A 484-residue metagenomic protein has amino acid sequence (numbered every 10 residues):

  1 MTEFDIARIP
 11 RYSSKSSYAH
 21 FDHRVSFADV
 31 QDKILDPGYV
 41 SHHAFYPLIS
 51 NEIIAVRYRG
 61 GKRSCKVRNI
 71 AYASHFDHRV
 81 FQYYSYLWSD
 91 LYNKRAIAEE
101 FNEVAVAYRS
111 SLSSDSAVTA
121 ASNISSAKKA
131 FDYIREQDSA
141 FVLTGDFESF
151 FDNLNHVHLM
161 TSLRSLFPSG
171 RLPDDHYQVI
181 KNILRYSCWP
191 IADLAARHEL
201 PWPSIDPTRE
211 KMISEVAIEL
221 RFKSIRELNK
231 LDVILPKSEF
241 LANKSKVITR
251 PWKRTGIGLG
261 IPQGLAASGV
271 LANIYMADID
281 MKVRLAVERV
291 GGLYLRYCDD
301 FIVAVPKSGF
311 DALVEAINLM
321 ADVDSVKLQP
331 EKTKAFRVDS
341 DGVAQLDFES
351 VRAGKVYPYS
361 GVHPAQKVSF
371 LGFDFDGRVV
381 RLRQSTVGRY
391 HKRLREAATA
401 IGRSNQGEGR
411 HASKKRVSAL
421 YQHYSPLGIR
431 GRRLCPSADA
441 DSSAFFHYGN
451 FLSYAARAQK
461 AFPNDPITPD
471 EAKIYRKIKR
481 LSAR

Functional and structural regions predicted by a protein language model:
M1-S64, E471-R484: Non-catalytic, polymerase-adjacent accessory regions of viral genome-replication enzymes
L48, E52-Q82, E99-T119, E199-E215 (+1 more regions): Short, conserved non-catalytic motifs in the polymerase core
S74, H78, Q82-Y84, L91 (+6 more regions): Right-hand nucleic-acid polymerase module
R95-D115, D175-L184, G291-C298, P330: Short, glycine/acidic-rich hinge or "gate" loops at secondary-structure transitions that mediate conformational
A120-V142: A short acidic-Thr-Gly-centered motif at the start of a beta-strand
Q137-Y297, I302-A316, V362-A365: Conserved polymerase palm-domain catalytic core
F167-R171, M320-K327: A common structural junction motif
K181-R197, T333-V351: Short, conserved secondary-structure transition motifs
